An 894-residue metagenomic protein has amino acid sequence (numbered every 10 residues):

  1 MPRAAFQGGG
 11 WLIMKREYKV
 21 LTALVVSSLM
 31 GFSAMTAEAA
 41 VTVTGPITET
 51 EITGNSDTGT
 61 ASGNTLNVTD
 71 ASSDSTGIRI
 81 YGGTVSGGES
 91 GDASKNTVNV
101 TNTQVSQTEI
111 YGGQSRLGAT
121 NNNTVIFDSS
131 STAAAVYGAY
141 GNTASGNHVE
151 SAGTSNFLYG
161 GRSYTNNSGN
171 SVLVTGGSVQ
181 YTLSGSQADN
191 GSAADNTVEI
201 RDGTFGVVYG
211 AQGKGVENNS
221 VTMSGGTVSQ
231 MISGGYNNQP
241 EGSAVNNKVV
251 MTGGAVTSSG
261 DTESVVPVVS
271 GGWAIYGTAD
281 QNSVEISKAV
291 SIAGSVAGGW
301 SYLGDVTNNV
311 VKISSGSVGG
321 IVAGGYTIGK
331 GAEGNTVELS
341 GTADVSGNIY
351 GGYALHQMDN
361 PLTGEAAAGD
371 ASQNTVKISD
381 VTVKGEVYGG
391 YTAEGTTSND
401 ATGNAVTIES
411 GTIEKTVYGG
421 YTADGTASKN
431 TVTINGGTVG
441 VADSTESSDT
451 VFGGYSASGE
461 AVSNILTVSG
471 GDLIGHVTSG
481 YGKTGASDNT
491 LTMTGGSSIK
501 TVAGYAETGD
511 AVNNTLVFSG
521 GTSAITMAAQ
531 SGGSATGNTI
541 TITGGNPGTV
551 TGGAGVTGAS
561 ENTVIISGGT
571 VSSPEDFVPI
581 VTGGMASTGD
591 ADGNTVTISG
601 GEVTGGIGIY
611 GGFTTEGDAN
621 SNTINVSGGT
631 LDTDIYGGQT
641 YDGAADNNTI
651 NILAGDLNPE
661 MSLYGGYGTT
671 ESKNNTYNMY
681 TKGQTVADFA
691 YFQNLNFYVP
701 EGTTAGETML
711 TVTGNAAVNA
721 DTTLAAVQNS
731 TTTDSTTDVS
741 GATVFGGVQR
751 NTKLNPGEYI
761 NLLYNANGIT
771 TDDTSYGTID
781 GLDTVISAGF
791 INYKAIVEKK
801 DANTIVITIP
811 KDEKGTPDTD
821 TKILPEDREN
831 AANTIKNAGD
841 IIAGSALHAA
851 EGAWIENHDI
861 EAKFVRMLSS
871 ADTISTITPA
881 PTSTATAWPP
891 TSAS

Functional and structural regions predicted by a protein language model:
M1-I13, Y236, Y481, S498 (+12 more regions): Extracellular Ser/Thr- and Pro-rich, acidic-biased low-complexity repeat/linker "stalks"
P2-Q7, M14-E38: Gram-negative bacterial Sec-dependent N-terminal signal peptides
A37-A93, T97-Q107, W888-S892: N-terminal segments that cap or nucleate solenoid repeat domains
L66-V68, I80, A93-V100, I110-Y111 (+53 more regions): Fold-core signature of tandem repeat domains
T262, Q357-A366: Surface-exposed intrinsically disordered loops and tails
E616-D618, Q639-I760: Extracellular beta-strand/loop-rich repeat segments of large surface/secreted proteins
S740, G746-S894: Outer-membrane translocation/initiation segment of Type V secreted surface proteins
